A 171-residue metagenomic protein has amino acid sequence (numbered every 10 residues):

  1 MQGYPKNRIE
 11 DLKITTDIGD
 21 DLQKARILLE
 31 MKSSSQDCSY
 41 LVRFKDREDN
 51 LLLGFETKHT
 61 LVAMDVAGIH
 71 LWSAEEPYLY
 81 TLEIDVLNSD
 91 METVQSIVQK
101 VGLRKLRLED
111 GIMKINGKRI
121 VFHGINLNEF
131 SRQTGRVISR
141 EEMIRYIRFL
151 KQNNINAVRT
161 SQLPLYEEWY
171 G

Functional and structural regions predicted by a protein language model:
M1-G171: Secreted/periplasmic carbohydrate-active enzymes, especially glycoside hydrolases
